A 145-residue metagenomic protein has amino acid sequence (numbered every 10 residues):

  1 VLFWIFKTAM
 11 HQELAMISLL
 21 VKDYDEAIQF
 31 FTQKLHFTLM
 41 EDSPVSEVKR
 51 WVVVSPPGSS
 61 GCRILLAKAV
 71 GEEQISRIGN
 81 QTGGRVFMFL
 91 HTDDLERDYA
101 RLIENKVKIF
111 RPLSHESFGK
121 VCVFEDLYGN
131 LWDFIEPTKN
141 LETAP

Functional and structural regions predicted by a protein language model:
A9-M16, T38-H91, Y99-E125, I135-P145: Vicinal oxygen chelate
V21-Y24: Conserved beta-strand-loop-alpha-helix junction that forms the acyl-donor binding cleft
A27-T32, L102, G129: Conserved active-site tyrosine of GNAT-family acetyltransferases
